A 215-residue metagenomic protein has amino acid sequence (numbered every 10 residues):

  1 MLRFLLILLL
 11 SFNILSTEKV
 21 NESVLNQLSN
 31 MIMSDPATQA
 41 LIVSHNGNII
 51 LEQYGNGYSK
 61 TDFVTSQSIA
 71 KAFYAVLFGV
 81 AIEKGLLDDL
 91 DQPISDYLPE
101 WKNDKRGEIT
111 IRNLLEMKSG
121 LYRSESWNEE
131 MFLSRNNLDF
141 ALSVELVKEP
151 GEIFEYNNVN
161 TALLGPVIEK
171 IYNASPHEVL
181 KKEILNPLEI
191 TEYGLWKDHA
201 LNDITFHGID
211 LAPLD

Functional and structural regions predicted by a protein language model:
M1-I7: Sec-dependent signal peptide recognition, specifically the positively charged N-region followed immediately by
S11-F12: N-terminal signal peptide c-region/cleavage motif recognized by signal peptidases
S16-E18, E22: Boundary at the C-terminal end of the N-terminal hydrophobic targeting segment
L28-Y58, L90: A short, well-structured edge-of-sheet supersecondary motif
G47, V64-L90, L114, L164-I168: Active-site SXXK
S59-K60, E145-P150, N160-A162, D198-T205: Flexible glycine/proline-enriched surface loops and loop-helix/loop-strand junctions
T65, K84-L121, S143, Y172-L211: Active-site helix/loop module of the DD-peptidase/beta-lactamase fold, centered on the serine-lysine SxxK catalytic
N160-V167, H207-D215: Active-site-proximal alpha-helical segments within enzyme catalytic domains
